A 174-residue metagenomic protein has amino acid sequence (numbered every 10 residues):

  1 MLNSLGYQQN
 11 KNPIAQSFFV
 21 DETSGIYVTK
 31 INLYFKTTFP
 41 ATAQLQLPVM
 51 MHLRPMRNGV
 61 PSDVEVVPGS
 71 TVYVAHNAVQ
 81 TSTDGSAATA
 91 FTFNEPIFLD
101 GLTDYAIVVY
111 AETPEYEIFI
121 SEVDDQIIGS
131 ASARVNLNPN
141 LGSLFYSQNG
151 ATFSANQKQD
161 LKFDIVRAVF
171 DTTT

Functional and structural regions predicted by a protein language model:
M1-S62, E95-G101, E112-T174: Beta-sheet-rich sandwich/jelly-roll-like modules and their strand-loop junctions
P61-V66, A90-T92: A general secondary-structure boundary signal
D63-S82: Solvent-exposed serine/threonine-rich low-complexity stretches and specific carbohydrate-binding patches
T81-T92: Aromatic sugar-binding surface patches on proteins that engage polysaccharides or sugar-phosphate polymers
D104-A106: Short, conserved beta-strand segments of beta-strand-rich sandwich/propeller modules, principally
V108-Y110: Residue-level recognition of conserved beta-strand edge/terminus positions
